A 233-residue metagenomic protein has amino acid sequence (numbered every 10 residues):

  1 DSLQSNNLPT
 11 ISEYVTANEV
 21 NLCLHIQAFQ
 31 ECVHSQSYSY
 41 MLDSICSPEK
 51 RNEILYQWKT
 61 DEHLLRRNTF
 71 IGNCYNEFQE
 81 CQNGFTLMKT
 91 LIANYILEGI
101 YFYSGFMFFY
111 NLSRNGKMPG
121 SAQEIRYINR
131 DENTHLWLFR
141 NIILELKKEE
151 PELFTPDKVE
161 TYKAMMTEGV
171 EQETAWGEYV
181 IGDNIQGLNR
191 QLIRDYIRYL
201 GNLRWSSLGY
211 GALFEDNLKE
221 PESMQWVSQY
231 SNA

Functional and structural regions predicted by a protein language model:
S2-A233: Non-heme di-metal
